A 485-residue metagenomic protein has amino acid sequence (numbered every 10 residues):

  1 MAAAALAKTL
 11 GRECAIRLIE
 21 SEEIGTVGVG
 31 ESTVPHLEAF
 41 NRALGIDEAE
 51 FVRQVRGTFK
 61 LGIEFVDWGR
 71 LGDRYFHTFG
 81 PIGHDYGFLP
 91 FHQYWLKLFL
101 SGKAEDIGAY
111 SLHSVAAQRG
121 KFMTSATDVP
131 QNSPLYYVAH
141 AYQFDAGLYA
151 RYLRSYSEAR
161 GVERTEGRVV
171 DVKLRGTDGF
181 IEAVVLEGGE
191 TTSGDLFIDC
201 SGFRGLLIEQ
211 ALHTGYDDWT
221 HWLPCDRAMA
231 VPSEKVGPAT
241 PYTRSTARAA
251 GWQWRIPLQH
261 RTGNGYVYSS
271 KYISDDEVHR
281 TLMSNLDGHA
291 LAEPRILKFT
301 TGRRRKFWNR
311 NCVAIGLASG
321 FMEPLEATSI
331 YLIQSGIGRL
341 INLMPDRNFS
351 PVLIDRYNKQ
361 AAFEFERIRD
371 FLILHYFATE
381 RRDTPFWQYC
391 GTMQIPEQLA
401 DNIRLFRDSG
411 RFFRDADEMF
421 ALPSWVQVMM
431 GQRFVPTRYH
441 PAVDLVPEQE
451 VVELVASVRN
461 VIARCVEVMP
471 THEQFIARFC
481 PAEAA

Functional and structural regions predicted by a protein language model:
A4-A15, P134, G147-R151, I476-A485: Extreme N-terminal leader/targeting segments of oxidoreductases
A5, P130-L282, I337: Predominantly flavin-linked oxidoreductase catalytic cores and closely associated redox partners
A5-E31: Glycine-rich FAD pyrophosphate-binding loop
V29-Q118: Dinucleotide-binding Rossmann-like beta1-alpha1 core, especially the glycine-rich loop that anchors the ADP
E105-F144: Alpha-helix-centered segments that form part of catalytic cores
R248-T300, A318-L332, L343-R347: Conserved FAD/dinucleotide-binding core of flavoprotein oxidoreductases
G302-R367: Conserved mid-domain beta->alpha element of the FAD-binding
N342-A485: Long, low-complexity C-terminal extensions of enzymes
